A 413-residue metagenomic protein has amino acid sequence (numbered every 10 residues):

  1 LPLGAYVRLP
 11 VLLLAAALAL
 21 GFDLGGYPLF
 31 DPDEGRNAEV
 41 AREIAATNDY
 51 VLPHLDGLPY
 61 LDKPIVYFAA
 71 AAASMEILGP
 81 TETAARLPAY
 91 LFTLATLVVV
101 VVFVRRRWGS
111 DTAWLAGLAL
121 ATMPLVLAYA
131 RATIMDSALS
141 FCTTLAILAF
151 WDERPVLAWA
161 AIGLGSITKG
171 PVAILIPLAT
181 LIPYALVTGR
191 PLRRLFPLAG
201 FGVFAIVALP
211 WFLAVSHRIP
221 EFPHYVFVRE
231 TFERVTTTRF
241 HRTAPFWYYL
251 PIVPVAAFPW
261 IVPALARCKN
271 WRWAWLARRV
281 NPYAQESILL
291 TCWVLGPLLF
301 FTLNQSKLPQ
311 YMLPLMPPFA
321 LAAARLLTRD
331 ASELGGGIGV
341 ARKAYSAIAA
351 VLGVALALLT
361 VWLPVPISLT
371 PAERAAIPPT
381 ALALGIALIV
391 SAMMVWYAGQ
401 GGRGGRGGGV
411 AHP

Functional and structural regions predicted by a protein language model:
P2-G336: Membrane-integral, polyisoprenol-dependent glycosyltransferases of the GT-C/oligosaccharyltransferase superfamily
V156, N270-P413: Membrane-embedded architecture of ER/inner-membrane glycosylation machinery
